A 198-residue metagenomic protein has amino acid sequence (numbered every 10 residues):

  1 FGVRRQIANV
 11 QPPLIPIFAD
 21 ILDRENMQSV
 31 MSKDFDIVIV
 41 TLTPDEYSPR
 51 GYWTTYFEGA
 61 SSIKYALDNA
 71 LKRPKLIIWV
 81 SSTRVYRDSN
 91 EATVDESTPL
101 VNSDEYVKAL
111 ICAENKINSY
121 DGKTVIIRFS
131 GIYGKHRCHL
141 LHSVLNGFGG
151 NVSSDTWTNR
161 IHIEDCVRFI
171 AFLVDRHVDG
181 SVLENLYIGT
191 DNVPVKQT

Functional and structural regions predicted by a protein language model:
G2-I7, I21: N-terminal Rossmann-fold cofactor-binding loop
V3, T41, I77-T83, I127-F129: SDR active-site strand-loop-helix element
Q6-L14, R87: Short loop/helix-cap segments at secondary-structure boundaries that form the rim of catalytic
L14, F18-A66: NAD(P)H-binding glycine-rich loop region in Rossmannoid oxidoreductase-like domains and their noncatalytic homologs
S62-S103: Conserved Rossmann-fold NAD(P)-dependent oxidoreductase catalytic core, especially the SDR/UDP-sugar
N90-I126: Catalytic helix-loop patch of NAD(P)-dependent Rossmann-fold dehydrogenases
D104, N118-T158: NAD(P)-dependent short-chain dehydrogenase/reductase
L141-G150, D155-Y187: Alpha-helical substrate-binding/gating segment
